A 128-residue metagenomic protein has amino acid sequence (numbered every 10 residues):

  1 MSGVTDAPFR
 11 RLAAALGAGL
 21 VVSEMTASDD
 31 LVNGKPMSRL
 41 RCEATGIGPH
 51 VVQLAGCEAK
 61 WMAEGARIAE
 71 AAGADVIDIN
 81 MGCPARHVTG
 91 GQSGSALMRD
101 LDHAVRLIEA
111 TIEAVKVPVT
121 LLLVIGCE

Functional and structural regions predicted by a protein language model:
S2, A7-P8, R106-A110, A114-K116 (+1 more regions): Alpha/beta catalytic cores of nucleotide-metabolism and tRNA/nucleoside-modifying enzymes
G3-D75: Glycine-rich, positively charged N-terminal anion/phosphate-binding segment
T5, E58, P84, S93-A96 (+1 more regions): Gly/Ser/Thr-rich beta-alpha loop segments that engage phosphate groups in nucleotides
M25-P36, M81-L101: Glycine-rich, proline-tolerant flexible connector loops at the mouths of alpha/beta enzymes
L40-Q53, G94-L121: Alpha-helix-loop-beta-strand connector modules within alpha/beta enzyme cores
Q53, D78-G82, V124: Short beta-strand segments
K60-W61, L121-E128: Active-site glycine- and acidic-residue-rich loops that bind and position anionic ligands or nucleotide-like cofactors
